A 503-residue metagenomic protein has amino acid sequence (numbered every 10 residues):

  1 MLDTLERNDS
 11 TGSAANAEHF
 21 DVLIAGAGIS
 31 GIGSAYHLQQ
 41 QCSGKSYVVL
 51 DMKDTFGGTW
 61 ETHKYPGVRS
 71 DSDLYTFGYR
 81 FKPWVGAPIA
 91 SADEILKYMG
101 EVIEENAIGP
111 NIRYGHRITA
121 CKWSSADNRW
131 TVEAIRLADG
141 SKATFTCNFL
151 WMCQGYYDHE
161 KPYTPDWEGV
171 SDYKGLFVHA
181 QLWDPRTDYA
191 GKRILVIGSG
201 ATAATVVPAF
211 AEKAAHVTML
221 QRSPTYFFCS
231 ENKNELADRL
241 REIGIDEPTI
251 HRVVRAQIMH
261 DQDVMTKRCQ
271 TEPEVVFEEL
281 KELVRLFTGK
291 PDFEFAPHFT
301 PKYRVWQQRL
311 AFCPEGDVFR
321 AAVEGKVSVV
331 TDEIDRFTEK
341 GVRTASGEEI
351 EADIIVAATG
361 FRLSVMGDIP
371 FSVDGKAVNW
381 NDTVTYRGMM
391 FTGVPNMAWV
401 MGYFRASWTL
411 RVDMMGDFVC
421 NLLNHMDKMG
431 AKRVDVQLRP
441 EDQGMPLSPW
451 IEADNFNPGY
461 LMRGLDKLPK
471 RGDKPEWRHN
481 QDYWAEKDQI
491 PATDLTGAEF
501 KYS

Functional and structural regions predicted by a protein language model:
L2-A27, G33-D54, T59, S91-L195 (+5 more regions): Flavin (primarily FAD) cofactor-binding/catalytic cores of flavoenzymes
M52, G57-E101, P224-E282, L286 (+1 more regions): Glycine-rich active-site loop/strand segments that organize a redox cofactor
S70, Y79, W167, F299 (+3 more regions): Short clusters of hydrophobic/aromatic residues that line enzyme substrate/ligand-binding pockets
D71-D73, V365, F391, D454: A short, structural micro-pattern
F77-W84, Q262, F299-R304, N396-M401 (+1 more regions): Short glycine/proline-rich turn/loop motifs
A203, Y226-C229, P248, V384-T385 (+1 more regions): C-terminal, flexible cofactor-proximal segment of oxidoreductases
H260-T271, Y303-Q307, L438-D442: Charged, low-complexity surface segments at secondary-structure and domain boundaries
